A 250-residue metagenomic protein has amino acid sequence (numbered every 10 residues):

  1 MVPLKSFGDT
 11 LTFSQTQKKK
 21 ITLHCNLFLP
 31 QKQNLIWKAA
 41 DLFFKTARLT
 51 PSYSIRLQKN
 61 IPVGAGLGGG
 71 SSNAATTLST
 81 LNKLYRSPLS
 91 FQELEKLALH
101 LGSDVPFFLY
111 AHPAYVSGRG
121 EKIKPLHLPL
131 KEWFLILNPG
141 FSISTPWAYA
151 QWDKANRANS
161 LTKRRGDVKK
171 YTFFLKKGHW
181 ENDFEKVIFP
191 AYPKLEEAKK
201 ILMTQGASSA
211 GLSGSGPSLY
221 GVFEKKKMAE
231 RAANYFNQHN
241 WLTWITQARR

Functional and structural regions predicted by a protein language model:
M1-A65, K83-Q92, L128-P129, N138-P139: ATP-binding N-lobe of GHMP and related small-molecule kinases
P3-L4, L99-H100, F107-L109, P125-L130 (+1 more regions): Solvent-exposed alpha-helices and their adjacent loops that cap or buttress functional pockets in soluble metabolic
L11-F13, I36, G70, D104 (+4 more regions): Residue-level signal for inorganic ion chemistry
Q15-P30, T77, L99, Y171-E181: Short, basic/glycine-rich phosphate-binding loops at helix/coil junctions that contact nucleotide phosphates
I21, Y110, Y115-S209, E224-N237 (+2 more regions): Conserved, helical-rich catalytic subdomain that frames metal- and/or nucleotide-binding sites in enzyme alpha/beta
R56-Y85, S103, S208-F223: Glycine/serine-rich anion-binding loops at beta->alpha junctions that coordinate negatively charged ligand groups
L78-Y115: Contiguous, small/hydrophobic- and glycine-enriched helical/loop subdomains that border and often "cap" functional
